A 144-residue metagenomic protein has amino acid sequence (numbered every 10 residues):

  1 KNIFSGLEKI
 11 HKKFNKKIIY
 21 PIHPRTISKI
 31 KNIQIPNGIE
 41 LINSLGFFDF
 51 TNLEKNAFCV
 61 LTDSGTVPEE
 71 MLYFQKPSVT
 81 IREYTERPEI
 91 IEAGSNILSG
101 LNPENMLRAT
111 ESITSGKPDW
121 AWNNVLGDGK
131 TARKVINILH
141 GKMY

Functional and structural regions predicted by a protein language model:
K1-K16, Y20-P21, T26-Y144: Nucleotide-activated sugar donor-binding and catalytic core shared by glycosyltransferases and related lipid-linked
